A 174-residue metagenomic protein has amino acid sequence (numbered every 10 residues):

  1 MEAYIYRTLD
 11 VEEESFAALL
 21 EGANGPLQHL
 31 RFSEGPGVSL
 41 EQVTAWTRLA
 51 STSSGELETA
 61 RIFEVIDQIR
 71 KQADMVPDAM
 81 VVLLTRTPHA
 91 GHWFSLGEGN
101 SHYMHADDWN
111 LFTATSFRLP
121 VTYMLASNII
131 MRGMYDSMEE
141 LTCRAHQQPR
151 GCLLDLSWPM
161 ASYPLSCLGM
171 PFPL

Functional and structural regions predicted by a protein language model:
M1-Q68: Propeptide-to-catalytic entry region of secreted or membrane-anchored zinc metalloproteases
I5-E12, V82-T87, D107-D108: Structural motif
E14, A90-F94, M138: Short, solvent-exposed secondary-structure capping/transition elements
F32-L40, V81, M134-A145: Short glycine-rich, low-complexity/disordered patches
S39-A45, H89-A90, W109-A114: A short acidic, often aromatic-flanked loop/helix-cap motif at beta-alpha or helix-coil junctions that lines enzyme
V43-N100: Active-site-proximal segments of metallohydrolase catalytic domains
L96, E140-L174: Metalloprotease/metallohydrolase-associated module, dominated by Zn2+-dependent proteases
M104-R144: Active-site recognition of the HExxH zinc-binding catalytic motif
